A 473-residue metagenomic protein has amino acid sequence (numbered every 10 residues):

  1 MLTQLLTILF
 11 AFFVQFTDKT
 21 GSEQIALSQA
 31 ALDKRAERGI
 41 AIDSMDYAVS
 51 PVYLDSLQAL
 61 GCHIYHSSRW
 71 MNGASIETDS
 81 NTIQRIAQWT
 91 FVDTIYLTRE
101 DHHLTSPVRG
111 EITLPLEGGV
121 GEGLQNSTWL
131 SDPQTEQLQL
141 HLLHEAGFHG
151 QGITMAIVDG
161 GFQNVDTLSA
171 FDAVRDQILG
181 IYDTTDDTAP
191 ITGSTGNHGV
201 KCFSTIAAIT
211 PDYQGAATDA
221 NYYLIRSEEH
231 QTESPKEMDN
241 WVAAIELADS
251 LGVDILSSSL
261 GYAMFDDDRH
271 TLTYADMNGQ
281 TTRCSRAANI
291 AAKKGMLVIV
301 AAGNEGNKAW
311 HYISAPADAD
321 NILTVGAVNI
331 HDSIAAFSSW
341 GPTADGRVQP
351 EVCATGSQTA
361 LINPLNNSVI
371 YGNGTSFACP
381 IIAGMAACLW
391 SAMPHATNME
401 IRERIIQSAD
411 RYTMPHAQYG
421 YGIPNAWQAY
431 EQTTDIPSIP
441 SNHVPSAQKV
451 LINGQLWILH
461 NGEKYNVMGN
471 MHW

Functional and structural regions predicted by a protein language model:
I8-L116: Inhibitory N-terminal propeptides of secreted protease zymogens
D18-G21, M71-N72, T82-I83, D101-H103 (+11 more regions): Solvent-exposed loop/turn segments at secondary-structure junctions within structured extracellular/periplasmic domains
Y65-H66, D79-I83, S106-I157, Y182-G196 (+3 more regions): N-terminal domain-start motif of subtilase-like serine proteases
T94, L142-E237, L251-D254, D266-D268 (+5 more regions): Subtilisin-like serine protease catalytic core
Q151, T167, I209, L224-D318 (+4 more regions): Substrate-binding/access-modulating region of protease and related hydrolase catalytic domains
D172-R175, I330-F377, T413: Catalytic-core environment of secreted peptidases
I225-E229, Y312, G356-Y419: Hydrolase catalytic cores
Y430-N461, M471-H472: Residue-level detector of functionally pivotal "anchor" positions at catalytic/ligand-binding pockets or at interdomain
